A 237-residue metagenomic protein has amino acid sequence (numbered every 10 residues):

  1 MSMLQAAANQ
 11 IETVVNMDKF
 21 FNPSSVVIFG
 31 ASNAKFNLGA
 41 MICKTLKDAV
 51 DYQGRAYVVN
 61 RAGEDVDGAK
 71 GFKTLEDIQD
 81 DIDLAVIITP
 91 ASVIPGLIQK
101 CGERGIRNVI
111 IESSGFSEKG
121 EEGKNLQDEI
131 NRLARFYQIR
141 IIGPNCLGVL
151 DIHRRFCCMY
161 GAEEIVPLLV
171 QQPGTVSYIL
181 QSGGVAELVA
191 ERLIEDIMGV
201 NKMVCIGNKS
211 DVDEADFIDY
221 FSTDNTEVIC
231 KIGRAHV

Functional and structural regions predicted by a protein language model:
M1-R234: Catalytic-core regions of core metabolic enzymes, especially those transforming organic acids/acyl-group intermediates
